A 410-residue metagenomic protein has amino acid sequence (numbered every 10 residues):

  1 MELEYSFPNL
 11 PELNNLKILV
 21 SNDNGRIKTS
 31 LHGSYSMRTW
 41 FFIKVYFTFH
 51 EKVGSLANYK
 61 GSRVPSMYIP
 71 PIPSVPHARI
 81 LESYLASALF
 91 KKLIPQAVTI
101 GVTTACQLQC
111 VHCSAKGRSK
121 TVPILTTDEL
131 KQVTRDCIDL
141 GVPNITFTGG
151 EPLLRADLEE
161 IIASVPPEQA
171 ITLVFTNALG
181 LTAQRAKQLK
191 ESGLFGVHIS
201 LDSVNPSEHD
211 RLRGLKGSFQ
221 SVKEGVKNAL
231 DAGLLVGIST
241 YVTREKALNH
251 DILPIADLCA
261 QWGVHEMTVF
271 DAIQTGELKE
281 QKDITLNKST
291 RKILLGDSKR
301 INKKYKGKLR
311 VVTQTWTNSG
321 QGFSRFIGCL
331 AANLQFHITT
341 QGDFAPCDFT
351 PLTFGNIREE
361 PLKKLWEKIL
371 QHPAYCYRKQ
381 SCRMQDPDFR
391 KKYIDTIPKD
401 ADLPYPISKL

Functional and structural regions predicted by a protein language model:
M1-S83, P404-L410: Membrane-proximal basic amphipathic "stem/tether" segments
F7-N14, N24-G33, K44, F49-H50 (+3 more regions): Flexible mid-to-C-terminal extensions adjoining Fe-S/redox cofactors in radical SAM and related proteins
M37-F42, Y46-G61, P70-Q188, S192: Conserved alpha-helical substructure of the radical SAM core
S74-P95, Q314-N318, T353-I369: Short, charged low-complexity linear segments at domain edges
C106, C110-C113, C329, G342 (+2 more regions): Short cysteine clusters
S119-T121, N205-L212, G276-Q281, F323: A short acidic, helix-capping loop that chelates divalent metal ions and anchors anionic groups
T127-F147, R155-F270: Radical SAM/AdoMet-radical enzyme domain recognition
L235, V269-A345: A C-terminal junction/extension of Radical SAM enzymes
